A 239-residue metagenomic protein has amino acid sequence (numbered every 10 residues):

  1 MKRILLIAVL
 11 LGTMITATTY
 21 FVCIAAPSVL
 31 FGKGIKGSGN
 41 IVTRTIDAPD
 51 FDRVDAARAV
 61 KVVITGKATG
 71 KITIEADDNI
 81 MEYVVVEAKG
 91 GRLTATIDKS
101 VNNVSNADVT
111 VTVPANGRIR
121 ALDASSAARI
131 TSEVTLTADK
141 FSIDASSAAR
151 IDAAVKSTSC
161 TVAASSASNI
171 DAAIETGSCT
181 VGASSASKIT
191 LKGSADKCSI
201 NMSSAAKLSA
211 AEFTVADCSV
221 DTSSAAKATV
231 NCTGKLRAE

Functional and structural regions predicted by a protein language model:
M1-E239: Intrinsically disordered, low-complexity terminal regions
